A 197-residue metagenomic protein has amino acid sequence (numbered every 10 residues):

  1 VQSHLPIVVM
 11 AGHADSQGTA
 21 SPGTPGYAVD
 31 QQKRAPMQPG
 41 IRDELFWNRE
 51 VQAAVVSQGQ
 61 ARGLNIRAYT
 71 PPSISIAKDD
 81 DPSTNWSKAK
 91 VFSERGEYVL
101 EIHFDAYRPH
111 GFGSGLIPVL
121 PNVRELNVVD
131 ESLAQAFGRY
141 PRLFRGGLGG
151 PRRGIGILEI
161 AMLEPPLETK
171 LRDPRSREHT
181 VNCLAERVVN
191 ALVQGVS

Functional and structural regions predicted by a protein language model:
V1-S87: Active-site histidine-acidic residue metal-binding/catalytic motifs, centered on HxH/HExxH-like signatures
P6-M10, N65-T70, E97-I102, G154-I160: Structural recognition of the beta-strand scaffold that forms the well-ordered cores of secreted hydrolase catalytic
Q17-A20, S75-D79, Y107-S114, F144-G146 (+1 more regions): Extracytoplasmic/secreted cell-surface and envelope-processing proteins
A20-P39, D105-L133: A short, glycine/acidic-enriched catalytic loop
R34-F46, S73-D79, S114-R124, E168-V181: Second-shell loop/turn segments in exported
L45-A53, S57, E131, N182 (+2 more regions): Solvent-exposed, polar/charged alpha-helical surfaces in well-ordered, non-transmembrane soluble domains, broadly
P82-G96, L120, R145-G156: Mature extracellular/periplasmic domains of secretome proteins
V99-E101, D105, P141-S197: Active-site-adjacent mobile loop/cap segments within catalytic or ligand-binding domains
